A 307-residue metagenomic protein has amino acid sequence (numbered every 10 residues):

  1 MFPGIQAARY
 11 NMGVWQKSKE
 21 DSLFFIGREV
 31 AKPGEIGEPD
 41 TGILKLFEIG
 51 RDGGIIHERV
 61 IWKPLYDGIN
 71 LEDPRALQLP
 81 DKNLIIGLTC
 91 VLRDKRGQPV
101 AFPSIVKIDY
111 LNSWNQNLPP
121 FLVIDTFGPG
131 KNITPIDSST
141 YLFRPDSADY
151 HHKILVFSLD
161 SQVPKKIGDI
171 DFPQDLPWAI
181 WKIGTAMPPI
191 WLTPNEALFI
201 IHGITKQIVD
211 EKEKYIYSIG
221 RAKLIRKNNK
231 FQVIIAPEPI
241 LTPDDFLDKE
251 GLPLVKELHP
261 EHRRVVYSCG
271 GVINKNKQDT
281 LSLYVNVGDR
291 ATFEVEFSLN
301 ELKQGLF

Functional and structural regions predicted by a protein language model:
M1-A7, G13-I69, Q78-W181, W191-E261 (+2 more regions): Beta-rich carbohydrate-recognition and catalytic domains
R264-G271: Extended, compositionally biased non-globular segments
